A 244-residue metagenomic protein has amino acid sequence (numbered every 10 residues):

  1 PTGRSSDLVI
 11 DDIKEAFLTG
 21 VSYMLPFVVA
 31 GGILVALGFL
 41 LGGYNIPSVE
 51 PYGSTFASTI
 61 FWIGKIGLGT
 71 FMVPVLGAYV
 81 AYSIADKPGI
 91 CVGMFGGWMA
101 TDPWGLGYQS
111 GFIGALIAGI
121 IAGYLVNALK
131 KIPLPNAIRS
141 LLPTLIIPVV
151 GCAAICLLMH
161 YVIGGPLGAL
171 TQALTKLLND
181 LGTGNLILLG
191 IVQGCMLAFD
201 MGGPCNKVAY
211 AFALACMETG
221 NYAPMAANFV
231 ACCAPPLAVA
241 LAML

Functional and structural regions predicted by a protein language model:
P1-P135, S140-L244: Pore-lining transmembrane helices
